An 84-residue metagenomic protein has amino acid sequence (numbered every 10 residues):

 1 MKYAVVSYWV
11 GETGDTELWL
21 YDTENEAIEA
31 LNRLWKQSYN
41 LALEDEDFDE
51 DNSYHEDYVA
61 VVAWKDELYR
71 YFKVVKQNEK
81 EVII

Functional and structural regions predicted by a protein language model:
M1-E17: Short aromatic-glycine-(Arg/Gly/Cys) micro-motifs in beta-strand/loop hairpins
Y8-G11, Y21-E46: A short, charged, amphipathic alpha-helix used as a generic interaction element across diverse proteins
G14-E17, E24, I84: N-terminal compositionally biased, intrinsically disordered segments and leader/signal-like regions
E17-W19, R70: Short beta-strand segments
L34-I84: Short, mixed-charge low-complexity intrinsically disordered segments
